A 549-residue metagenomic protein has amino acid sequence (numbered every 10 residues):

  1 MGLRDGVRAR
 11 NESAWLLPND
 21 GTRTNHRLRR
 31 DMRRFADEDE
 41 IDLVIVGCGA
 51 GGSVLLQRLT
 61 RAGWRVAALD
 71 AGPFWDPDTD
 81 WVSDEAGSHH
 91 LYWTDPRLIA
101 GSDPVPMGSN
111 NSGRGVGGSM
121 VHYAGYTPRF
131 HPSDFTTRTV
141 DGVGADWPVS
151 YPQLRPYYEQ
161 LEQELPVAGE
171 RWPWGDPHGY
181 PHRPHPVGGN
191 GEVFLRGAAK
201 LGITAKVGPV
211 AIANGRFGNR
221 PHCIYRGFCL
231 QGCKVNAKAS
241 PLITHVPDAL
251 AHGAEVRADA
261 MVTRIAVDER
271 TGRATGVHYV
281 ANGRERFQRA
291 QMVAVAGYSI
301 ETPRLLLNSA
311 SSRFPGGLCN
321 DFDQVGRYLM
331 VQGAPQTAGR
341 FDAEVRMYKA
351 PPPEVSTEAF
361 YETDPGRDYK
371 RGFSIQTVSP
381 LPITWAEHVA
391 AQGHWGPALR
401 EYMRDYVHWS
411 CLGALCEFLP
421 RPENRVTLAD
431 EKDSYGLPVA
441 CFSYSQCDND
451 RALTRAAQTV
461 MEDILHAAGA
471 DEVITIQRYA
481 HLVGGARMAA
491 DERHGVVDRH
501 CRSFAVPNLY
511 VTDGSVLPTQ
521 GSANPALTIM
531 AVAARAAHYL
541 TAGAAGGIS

Functional and structural regions predicted by a protein language model:
G2-L43, R61-A62, A542-S549: Extreme N-terminal leader/targeting segments of oxidoreductases
E12-D20, T139-V262, L482, R487: Conserved redox-cofactor binding core of oxidoreductases
W15-L16, E40, V207-A211, F217-C229 (+6 more regions): A glycine-rich dinucleotide-binding beta-alpha-beta segment and adjacent secondary-structure elements that constitute
L43-A68: N-terminal Rossmann-like FAD-binding beta1-loop-alpha1 element of flavoenzymes
R58-R61, R65, G72-P77, W81 (+8 more regions): Glycine-rich loop(s) and the adjacent beta-strand/alpha-helix scaffold that form part
G87-W174, T363-D364, P422: Redox-cofactor-proximal catalytic regions of oxidoreductases
P104-N110, W147-Y151, N320-A440, H494 (+2 more regions): FAD cofactor-binding and catalytic pocket of flavoenzymes
T519-H538: A conserved FAD-binding loop/helix module that cradles the flavin
